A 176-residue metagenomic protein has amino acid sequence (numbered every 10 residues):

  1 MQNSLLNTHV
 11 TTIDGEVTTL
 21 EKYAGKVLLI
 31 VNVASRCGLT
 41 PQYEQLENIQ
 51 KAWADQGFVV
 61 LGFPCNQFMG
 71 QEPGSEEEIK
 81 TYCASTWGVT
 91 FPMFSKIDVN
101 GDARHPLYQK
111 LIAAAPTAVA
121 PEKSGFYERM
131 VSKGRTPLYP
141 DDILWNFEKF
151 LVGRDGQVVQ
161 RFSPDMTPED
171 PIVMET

Functional and structural regions predicted by a protein language model:
M1-E21, L39-P41, A118: N-terminal "domain-start" segment that seeds a small globular fold
Y23, A34-L46, F63-P73, K149 (+2 more regions): Short, thiol/selenol-centered motifs that function as redox-active sites or metal-ligating centers
K26-L28, S35-R36, T40-P64, C83-W87: Conserved helix-turn-beta segment immediately C-terminal to the redox Cys motif in thioredoxin-like folds
N32, A54-E76, V89-G101: Thiol-based oxidoreductase modules, predominantly thioredoxin-like and allied folds used for disulfide exchange
Y82-T167: Thiol/selenol-based redox catalytic cores and closely related redox-interacting motifs
P168-T176: A short, polar/charged loop-to-alpha-helix boundary motif
